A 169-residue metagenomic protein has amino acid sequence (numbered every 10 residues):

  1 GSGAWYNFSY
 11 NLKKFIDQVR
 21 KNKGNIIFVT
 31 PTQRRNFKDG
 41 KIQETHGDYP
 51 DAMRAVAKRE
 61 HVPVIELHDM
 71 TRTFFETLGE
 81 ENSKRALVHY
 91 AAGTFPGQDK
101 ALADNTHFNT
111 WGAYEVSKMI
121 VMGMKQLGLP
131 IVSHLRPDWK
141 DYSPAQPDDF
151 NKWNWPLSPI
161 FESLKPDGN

Functional and structural regions predicted by a protein language model:
G1-N7, R34: Oxyanion-hole/transition-state-stabilizing segment in secreted/luminal serine hydrolases and related acyltransferases
Y6, Y10-D17, D51-K58, Y114 (+2 more regions): Solvent-exposed, polar/charged alpha-helical surfaces in well-ordered, non-transmembrane soluble domains, broadly
Q18, G24-T30, P63-E66, H107: Structural recognition of the beta-strand scaffold that forms the well-ordered cores of secreted hydrolase catalytic
P31-F37, F95-Q98: Short, conserved helix/loop micro-motifs enriched in His/Cys and acidic residues
Q33-N36, K58, E162-N169: Extracellular glycan-modifying ectodomains
R34-R72: Substrate-gating cap/lid alpha-helix
D69-N82: Short, solvent-exposed beta-strand-terminating loops
E80-N169: Conserved catalytic region of serine esterases and O-acyltransferases that act on ester linkages in lipids
